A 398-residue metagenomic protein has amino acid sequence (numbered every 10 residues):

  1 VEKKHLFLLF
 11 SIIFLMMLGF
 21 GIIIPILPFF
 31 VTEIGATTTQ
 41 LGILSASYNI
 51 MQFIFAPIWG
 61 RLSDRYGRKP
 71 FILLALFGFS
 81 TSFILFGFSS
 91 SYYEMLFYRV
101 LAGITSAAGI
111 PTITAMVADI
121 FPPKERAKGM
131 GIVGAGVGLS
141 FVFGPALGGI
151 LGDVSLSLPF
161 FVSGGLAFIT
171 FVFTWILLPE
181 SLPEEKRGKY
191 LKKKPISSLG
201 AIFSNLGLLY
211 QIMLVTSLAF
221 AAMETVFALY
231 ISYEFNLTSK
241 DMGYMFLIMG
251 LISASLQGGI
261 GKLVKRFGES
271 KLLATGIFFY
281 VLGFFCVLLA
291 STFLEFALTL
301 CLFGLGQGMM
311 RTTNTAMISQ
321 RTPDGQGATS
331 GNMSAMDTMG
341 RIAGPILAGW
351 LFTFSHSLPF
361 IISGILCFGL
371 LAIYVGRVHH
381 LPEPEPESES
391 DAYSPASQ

Functional and structural regions predicted by a protein language model:
E2-K3, P179-Q211, Y393-Q398: Juxtamembrane intracellular "pre-TM" segments in multi-pass secondary transporters
I26-T38, V226-D241: Short amphipathic helix-loop junctions that connect adjacent transmembrane helices in Major Facilitator Superfamily/SLC
N49-P57, F141-V142, G250-G258, R341-I342: Residue-level signature of mid-helix packing/kink "hotspots" within the transmembrane helices of 12-pass Major
A56-G67, L256-E269, F352: Helix-to-loop junctions at the C-terminal end of transmembrane segments in multipass secondary transporters
P70-L85, K271-C286: Structural signature of the two symmetry-related core transmembrane helices
S82, Y93-L101, G283, L294-L302: Paired small-residue
Y98-L139: Cytoplasmic helix-loop-helix junction between adjacent transmembrane helices in 12-TM secondary transporters
I132-W175: Helix-loop-helix hairpin linking two adjacent transmembrane segments in secondary transporters
